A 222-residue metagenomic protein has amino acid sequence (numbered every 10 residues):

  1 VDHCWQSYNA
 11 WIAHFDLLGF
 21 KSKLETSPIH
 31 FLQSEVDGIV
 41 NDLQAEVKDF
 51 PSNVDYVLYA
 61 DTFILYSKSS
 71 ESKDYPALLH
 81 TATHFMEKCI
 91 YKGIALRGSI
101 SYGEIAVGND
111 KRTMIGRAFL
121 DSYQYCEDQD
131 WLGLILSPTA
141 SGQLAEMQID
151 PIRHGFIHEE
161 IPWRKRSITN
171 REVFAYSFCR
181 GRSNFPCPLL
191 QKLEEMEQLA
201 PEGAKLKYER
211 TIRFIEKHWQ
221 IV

Functional and structural regions predicted by a protein language model:
V1-Y91: Catalytic NTP-binding/metal-coordinating core of nucleotidyl cyclase/transferase enzymes
D2, W131-L132, L136-V222: Intrinsically disordered, glycine/charged-rich C-terminal tails and inter-domain linkers that flank nucleotidyl cyclase
L17, Y102, P138: Residues immediately flanking
K23, G108, L144: Residues that scaffold the ATP/ADP-binding catalytic core of kinase and kinase-like folds
D61-T62, Y66, I94-G108: A short glycine-enriched loop-to-beta-strand structural element that forms part of the catalytic core of nucleotide
L79, V107-C126: Catalytic-core segments of nucleotide cyclases and related cyclic-nucleotide turnover enzymes
T81-F85, S101, D121: Short, hydrophobic/aromatic alpha-helical segments in well-folded domains
Y91, R97, F119-A140: Catalytic/regulatory signature loops of cyclic-dinucleotide turnover enzymes and related class III nucleotidyl cyclases
